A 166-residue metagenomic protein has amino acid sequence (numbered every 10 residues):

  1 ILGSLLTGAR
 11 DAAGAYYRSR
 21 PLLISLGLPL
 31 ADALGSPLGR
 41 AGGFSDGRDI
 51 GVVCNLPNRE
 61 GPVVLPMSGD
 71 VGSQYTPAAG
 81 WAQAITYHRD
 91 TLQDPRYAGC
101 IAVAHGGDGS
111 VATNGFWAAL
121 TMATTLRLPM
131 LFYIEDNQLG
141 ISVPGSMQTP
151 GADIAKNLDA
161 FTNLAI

Functional and structural regions predicted by a protein language model:
I1-L126, P144-A165: Cofactor-binding active-site loop characterized by glycine-rich and histidine/acidic residues
P129-M130: Short, proline-centered helix/strand-breaking motifs
I134: Segments that shape or occlude catalytic/ligand-binding pockets
